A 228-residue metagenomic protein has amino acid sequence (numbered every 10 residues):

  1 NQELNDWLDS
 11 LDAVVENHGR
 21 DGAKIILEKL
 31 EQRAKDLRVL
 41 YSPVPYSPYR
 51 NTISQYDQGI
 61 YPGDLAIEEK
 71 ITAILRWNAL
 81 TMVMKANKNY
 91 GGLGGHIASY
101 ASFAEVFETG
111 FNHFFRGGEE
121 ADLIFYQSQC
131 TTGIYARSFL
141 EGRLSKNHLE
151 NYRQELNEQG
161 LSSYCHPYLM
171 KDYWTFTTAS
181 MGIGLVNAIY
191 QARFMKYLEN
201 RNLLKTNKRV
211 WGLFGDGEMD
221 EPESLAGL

Functional and structural regions predicted by a protein language model:
N1-L40: Amphipathic alpha-helical packing elements
Q2, Y41-V44, N147, Q159: Alpha-helical structural elements
D12, Y46, E68-I71: Intrinsically disordered, low-complexity regions
R20-A23, D36-P43, M84, K88-G92 (+1 more regions): Intrinsically disordered or highly flexible coil/loop and linker segments, enriched in small and charged/polar residues
I25-L30, V44-R50, G94-A104: Short secondary-structure junction/hinge motifs that connect adjacent elements
K29-S54, Q127: Terminal amphipathic helices with adjacent charged low-complexity linkers/tails
Q58, G63-L75, A79-N89, H96-L228: Cofactor-binding active-site loop characterized by glycine-rich and histidine/acidic residues
